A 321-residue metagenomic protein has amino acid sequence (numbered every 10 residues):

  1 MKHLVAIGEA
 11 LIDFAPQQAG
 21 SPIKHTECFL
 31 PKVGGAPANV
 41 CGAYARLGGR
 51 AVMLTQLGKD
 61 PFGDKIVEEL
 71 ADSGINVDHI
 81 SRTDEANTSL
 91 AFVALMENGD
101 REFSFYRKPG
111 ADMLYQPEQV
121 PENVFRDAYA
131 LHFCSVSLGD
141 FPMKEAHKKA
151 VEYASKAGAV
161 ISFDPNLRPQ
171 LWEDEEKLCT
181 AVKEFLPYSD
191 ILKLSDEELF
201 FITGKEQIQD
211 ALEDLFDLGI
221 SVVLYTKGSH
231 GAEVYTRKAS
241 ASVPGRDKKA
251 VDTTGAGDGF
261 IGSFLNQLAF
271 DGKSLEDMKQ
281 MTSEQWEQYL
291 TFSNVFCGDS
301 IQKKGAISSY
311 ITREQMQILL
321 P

Functional and structural regions predicted by a protein language model:
M1-N76: Glycine-rich phosphate/adenosyl-contacting loop at the front of the ribokinase-like
K2-V5, E152, I208-P321: Conserved phosphate-binding/catalytic region of the ribokinase-like
G42, L90-A94, G231-V234: Short beta-strand scaffold segments in enzyme catalytic cores
Y44, S195, G257: Short, conserved phosphate/pyrophosphate- and ester-handling motifs at nucleotide-, phospho-/glycolipid
R50-F133, I318-L320: Conserved N-terminal subdomain of the carbohydrate kinase-like
S89, S135-G139, C297, K303-A306: Glycine-rich phosphate/pyrophosphate-binding beta-alpha loops
V136-E213, I220, H230-G231: Conserved beta-alpha-beta core of the PfkB/ribokinase-like small-molecule kinase fold
